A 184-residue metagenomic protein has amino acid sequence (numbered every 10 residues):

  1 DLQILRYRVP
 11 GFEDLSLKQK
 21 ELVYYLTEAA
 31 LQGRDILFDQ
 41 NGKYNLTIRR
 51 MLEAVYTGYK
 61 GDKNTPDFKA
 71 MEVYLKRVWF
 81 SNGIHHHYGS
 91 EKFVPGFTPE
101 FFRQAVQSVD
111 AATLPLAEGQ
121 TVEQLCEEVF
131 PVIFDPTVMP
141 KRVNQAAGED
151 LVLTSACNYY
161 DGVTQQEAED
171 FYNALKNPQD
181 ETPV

Functional and structural regions predicted by a protein language model:
D1-V184: N-terminal helix-rich structural modules
